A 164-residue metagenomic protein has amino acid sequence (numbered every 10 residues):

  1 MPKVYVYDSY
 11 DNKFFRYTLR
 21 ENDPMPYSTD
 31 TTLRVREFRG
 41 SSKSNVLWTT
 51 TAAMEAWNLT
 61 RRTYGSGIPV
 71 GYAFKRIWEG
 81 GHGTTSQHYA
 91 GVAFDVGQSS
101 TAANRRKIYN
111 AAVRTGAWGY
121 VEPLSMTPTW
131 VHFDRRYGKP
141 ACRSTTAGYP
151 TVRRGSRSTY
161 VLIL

Functional and structural regions predicted by a protein language model:
M1-L59, Y137-P140, G155-L164: Extracytoplasmic cell-surface/polysaccharide-interacting catalytic and binding patches
V4-Y7, T84-V92, Q98-L164: Catalytic cores and adjacent binding grooves of peptidoglycan-active enzymes
N22-P24, G67, V121: Selective for proline/serine-rich intrinsically disordered segments in cytosolic/nuclear regulatory regions
D30-T32, R61, G116, T146: N-terminal compositionally biased, intrinsically disordered segments and leader/signal-like regions
S41-S42, Y64-G71, A103-K107: N-terminal start-of-chain detector that recognizes signal peptides and the immediate post-cleavage beginning
S42-L47, A93-S99: The substrate-binding groove and active-site-proximal loops of carbohydrate-active enzymes, especially glycoside
T51-G83: Extended, low-complexity, intrinsically disordered C-terminal regulatory tails of eukaryotic serine/threonine kinases
